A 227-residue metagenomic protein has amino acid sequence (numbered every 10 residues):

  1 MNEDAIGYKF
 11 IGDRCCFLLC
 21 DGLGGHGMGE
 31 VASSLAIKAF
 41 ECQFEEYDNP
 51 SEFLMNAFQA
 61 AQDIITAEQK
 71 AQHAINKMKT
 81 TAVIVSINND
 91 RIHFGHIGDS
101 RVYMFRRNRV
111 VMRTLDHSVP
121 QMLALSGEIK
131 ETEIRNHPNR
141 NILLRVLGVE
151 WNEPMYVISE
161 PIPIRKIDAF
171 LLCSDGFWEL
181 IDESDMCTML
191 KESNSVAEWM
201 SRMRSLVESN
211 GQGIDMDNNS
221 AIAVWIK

Functional and structural regions predicted by a protein language model:
M1-K227: PP2C/PPM-type serine/threonine phosphatase catalytic domain
